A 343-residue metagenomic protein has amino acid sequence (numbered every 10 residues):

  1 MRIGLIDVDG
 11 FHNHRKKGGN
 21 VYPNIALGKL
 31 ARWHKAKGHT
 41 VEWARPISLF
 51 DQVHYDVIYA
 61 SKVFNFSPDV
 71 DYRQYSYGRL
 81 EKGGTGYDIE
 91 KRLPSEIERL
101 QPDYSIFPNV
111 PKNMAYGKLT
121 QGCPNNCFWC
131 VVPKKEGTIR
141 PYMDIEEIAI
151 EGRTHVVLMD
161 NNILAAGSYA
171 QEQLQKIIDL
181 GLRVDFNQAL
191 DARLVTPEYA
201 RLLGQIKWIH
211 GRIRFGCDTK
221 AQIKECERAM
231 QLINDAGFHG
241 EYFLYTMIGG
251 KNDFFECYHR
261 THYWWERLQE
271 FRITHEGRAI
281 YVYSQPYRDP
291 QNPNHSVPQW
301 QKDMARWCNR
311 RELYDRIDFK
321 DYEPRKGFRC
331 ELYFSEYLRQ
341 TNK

Functional and structural regions predicted by a protein language model:
M1-R79, D88: A short, structured N-terminal alpha-helical element that caps or precedes a catalytic domain
G4-N13, K17-P23, P102-G137, R153-D160 (+1 more regions): N-terminal pre-triad scaffold of radical SAM enzymes
L5-V8, V57-V63, V131-A229, I233 (+2 more regions): Core AdoMet radical
R15, I58, D69-D71, I89-E96 (+3 more regions): Short, charged, surface-exposed secondary-structure boundary motifs
H39-R45, K82, F186, L244 (+1 more regions): A structural preference for short, hydrophobic beta-strand core positions in alpha/beta folds
Y75-G83, L182, F238-G240, R278: A short helix->loop->beta-strand "cap" motif at the edges of active sites that frequently abuts
R79-F107: Ser/Thr/Gly-rich flexible loops in soluble cytosolic domains mediating phosphotransfer, phosphorylation
Q205-R214, A221-K343: A structural motif corresponding to the C-terminal lobe/cap of the Radical SAM core domain
